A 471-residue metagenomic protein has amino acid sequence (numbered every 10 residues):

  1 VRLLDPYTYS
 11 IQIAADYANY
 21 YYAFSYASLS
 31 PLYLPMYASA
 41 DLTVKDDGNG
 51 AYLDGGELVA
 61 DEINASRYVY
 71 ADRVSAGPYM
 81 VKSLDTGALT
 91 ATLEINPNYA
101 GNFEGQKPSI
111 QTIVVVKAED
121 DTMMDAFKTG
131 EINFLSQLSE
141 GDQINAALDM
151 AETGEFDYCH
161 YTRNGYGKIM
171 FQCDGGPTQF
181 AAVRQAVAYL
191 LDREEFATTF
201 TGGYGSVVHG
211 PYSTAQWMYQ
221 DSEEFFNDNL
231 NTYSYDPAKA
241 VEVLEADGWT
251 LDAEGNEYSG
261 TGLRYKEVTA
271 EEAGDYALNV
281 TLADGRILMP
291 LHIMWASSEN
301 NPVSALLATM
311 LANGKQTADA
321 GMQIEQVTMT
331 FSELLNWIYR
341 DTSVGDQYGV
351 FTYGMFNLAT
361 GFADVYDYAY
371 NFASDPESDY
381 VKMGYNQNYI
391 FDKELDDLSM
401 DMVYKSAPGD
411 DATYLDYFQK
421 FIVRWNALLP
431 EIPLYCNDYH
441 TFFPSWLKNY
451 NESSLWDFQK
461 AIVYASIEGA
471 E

Functional and structural regions predicted by a protein language model:
V1, Y233, E242, Q323-Y339 (+2 more regions): Extracytoplasmic/peripheral linker and loop segments enriched in polar/acidic and small residues with frequent Thr/Pro
P6, Y17, S25-P108, T112 (+3 more regions): Gly/Pro-rich hinge or "lid" segments in bacterial periplasmic/extracellular proteins
Y9, G77-K82, L89-T92, I110-V116 (+3 more regions): Short, well-ordered beta-strand elements
A18, Y22-F24, T198, W249-S298 (+2 more regions): Bilobed periplasmic-binding protein-like "clamshell/Venus-flytrap" ligand-binding domains
K82-P97, V114-G175, A186, E194 (+2 more regions): Extracellular/periplasmic solute-recognition and catalytic clefts
T92-E94, Q179-N313: Append "and occasionally in soluble cytosolic enzymes with long acidic Gly/Pro-rich linkers
D121-S136, N145-A151, A181-A182, T309-A320 (+1 more regions): Short helices/loops that flank or line small-molecule/ion binding pockets
T441-E471: Long beta-strand-rich cores associated with HINT superfamily self-processing modules
